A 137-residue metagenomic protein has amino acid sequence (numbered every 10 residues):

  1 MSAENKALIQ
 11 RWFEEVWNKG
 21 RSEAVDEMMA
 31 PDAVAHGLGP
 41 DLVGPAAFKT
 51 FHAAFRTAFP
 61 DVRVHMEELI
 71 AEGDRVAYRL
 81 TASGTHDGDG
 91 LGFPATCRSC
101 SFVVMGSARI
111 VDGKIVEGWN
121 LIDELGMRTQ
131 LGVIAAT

Functional and structural regions predicted by a protein language model:
M1-T137: C-terminal and inter-domain tail/linker signature
